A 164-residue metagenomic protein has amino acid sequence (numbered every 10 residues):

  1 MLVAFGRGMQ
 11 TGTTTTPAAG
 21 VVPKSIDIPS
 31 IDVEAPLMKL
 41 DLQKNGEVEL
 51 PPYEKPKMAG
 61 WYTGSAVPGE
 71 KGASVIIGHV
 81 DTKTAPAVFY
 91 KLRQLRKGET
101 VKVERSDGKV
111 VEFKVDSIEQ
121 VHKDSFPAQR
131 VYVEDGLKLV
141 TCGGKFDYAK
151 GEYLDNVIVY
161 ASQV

Functional and structural regions predicted by a protein language model:
L2-R96, K102-D107, K114-V164: Solvent-exposed, non-transmembrane regions of membrane-associated and secreted proteins
